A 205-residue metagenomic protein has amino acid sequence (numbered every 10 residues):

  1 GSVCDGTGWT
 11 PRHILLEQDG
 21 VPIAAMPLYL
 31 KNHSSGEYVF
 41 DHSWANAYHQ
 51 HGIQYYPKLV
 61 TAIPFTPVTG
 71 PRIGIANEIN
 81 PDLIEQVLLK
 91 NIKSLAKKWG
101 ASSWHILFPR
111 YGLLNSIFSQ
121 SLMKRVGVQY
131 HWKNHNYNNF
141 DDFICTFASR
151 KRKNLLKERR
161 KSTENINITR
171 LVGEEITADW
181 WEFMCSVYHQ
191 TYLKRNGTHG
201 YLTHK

Functional and structural regions predicted by a protein language model:
G1-Y55, K93-K205: A conserved beta-strand-loop-helix scaffold within acyl/acetyltransferase catalytic domains
D41-Q86: A gly/proline- and charged-residue-enriched helix-loop-helix capping module
V87-I92: Long, well-ordered alpha-helical scaffolding segments within enzyme catalytic domains, especially pronounced
